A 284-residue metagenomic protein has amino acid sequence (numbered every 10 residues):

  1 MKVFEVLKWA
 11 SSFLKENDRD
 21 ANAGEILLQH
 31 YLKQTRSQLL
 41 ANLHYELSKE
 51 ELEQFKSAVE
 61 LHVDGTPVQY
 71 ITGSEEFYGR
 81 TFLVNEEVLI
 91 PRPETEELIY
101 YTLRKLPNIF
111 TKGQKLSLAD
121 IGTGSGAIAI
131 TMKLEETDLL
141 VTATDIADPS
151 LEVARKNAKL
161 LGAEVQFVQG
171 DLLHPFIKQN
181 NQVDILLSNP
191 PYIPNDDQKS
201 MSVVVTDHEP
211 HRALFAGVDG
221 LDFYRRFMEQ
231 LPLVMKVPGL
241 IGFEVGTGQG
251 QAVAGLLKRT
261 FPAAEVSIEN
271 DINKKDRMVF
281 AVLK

Functional and structural regions predicted by a protein language model:
M1-L32, R36-L40, H44-Y45: Non-catalytic accessory regions of SAM-dependent methyltransferases
L14, L106, A158, L231 (+1 more regions): Conserved hydrophobic residues forming the short capping helix/wall of the S-adenosyl-L-methionine
L27, G65, T95, I128 (+5 more regions): Residue-level signal for inorganic ion chemistry
Q29-K105: Conserved AdoMet
P91, D120, A143, A216 (+1 more regions): Conserved SAM-binding loop
E97-S200: Conserved SAM/SAH cofactor-binding pocket of Class I
Y192-F223: Mobile active-site "lid"/loop adjacent to the S-adenosyl-L-methionine
V218-V282: Conserved Class I SAM-dependent methyltransferase catalytic core
